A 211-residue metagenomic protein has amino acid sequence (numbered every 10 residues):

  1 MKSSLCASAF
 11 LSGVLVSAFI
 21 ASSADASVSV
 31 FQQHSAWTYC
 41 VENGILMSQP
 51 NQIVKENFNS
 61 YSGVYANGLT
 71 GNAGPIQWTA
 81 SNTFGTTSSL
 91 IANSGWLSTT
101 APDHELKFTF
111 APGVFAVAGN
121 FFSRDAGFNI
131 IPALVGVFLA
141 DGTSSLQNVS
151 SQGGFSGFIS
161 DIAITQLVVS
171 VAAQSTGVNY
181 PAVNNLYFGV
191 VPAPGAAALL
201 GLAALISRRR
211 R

Functional and structural regions predicted by a protein language model:
M1-L5, S207-R211: Positively charged n-region of N-terminal signal peptides that target proteins for export
S4, N120-F121, L134, G195-A197: Alpha-helical hydrophobic packing sites
A9-A18: Bacterial N-terminal signal peptides
V16-S17, W37, P192, A198: N-terminal processing/targeting junctions
F19-A26: Sec/Tat signal peptide C-region and signal peptidase I cleavage site
I20, W78, A92, L202 (+1 more regions): Residue-level recognition of conserved structural "scaffold" positions that shape functional pockets and channels
S27-V190: Surface-exposed, well-ordered secondary-structure segments
P192-R208: A short, hydrophobic C-terminal helix/tail in secreted or cell-surface proteins
